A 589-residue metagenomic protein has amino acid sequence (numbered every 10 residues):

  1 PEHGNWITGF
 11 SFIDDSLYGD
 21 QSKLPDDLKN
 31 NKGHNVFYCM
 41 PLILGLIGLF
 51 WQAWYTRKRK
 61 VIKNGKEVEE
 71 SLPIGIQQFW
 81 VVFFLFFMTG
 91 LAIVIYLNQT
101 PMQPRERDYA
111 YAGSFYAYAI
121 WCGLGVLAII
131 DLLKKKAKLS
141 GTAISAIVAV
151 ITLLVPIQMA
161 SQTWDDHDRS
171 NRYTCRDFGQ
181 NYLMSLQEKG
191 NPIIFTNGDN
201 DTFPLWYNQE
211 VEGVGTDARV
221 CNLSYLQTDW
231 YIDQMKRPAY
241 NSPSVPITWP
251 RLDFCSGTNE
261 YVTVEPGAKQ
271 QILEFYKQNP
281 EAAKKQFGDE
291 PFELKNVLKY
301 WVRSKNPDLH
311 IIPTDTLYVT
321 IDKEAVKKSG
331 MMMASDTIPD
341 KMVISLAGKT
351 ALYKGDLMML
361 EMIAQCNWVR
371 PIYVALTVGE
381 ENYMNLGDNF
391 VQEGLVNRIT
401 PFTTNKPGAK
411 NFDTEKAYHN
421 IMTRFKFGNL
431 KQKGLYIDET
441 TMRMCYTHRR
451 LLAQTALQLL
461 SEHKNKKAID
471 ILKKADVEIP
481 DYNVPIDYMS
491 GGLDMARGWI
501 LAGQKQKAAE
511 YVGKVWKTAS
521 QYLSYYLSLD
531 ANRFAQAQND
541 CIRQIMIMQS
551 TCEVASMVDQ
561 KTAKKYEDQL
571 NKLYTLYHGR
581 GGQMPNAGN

Functional and structural regions predicted by a protein language model:
P1-Y111, A117-N191, F203-N589: ER/secretory pathway lumenal C-terminal domains and tails of membrane proteins involved in glycoprotein biogenesis
